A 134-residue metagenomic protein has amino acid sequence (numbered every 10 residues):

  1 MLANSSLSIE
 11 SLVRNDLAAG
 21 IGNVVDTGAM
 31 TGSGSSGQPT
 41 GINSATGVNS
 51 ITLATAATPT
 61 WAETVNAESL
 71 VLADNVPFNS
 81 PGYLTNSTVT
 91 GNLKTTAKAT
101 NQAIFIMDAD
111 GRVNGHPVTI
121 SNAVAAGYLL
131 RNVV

Functional and structural regions predicted by a protein language model:
M1-V134: Structured, hydrophobic secondary-structure cores that serve as assembly/anchoring elements
